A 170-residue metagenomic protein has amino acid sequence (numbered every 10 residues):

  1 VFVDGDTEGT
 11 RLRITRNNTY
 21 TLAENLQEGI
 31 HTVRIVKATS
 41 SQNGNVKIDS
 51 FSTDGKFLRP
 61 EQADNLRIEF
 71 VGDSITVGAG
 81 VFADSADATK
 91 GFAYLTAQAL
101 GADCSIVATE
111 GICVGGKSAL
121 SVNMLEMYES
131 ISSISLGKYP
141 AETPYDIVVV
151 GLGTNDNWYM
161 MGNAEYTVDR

Functional and structural regions predicted by a protein language model:
V1-V71, T76-S85: N-terminal secretory targeting modules
G78-D169: Conserved SGNH/GDSL esterase-like catalytic core that processes O-acyl groups on lipids and polysaccharides
